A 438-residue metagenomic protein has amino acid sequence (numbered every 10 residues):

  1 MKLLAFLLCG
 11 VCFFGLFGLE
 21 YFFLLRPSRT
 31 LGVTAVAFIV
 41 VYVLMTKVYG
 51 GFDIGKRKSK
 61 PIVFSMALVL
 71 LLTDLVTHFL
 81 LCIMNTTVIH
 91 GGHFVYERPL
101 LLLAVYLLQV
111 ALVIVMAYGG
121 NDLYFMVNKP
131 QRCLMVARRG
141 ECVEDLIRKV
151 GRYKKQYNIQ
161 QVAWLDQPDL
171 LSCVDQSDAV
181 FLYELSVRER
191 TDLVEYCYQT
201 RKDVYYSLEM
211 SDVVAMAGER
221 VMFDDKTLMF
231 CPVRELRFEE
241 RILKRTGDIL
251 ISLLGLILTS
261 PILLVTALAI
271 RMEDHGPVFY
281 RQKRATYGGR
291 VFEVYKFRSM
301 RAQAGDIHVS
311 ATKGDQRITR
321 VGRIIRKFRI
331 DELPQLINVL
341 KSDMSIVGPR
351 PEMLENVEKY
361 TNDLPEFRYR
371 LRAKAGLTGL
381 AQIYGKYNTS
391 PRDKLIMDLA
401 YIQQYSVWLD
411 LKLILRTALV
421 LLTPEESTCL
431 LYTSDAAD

Functional and structural regions predicted by a protein language model:
M1-C9, Y118-I257: N-terminal hydrophobic signal-anchor/signal peptide
M1-L123: Signature of alpha-helical transmembrane segments in polytopic membrane proteins
G51, G55, S59, G91 (+6 more regions): Juxtamembrane loop-helix boundary motifs flanking transmembrane segments in multi-pass membrane proteins
S211, F279-R317, T378-I396: Short, glycine-rich, amphipathic interfacial segments at transmembrane boundaries or analogous
E240-Q303, N338, V407, L413-S434: A hydrophobic, helix-centered structural microdomain
K313-K374, L413-L421: A short, structured surface patch at a secondary-structure boundary
R368-S434: C-terminal terminal-structure detector
A436-D438: Positively charged, low-complexity/disordered segments
